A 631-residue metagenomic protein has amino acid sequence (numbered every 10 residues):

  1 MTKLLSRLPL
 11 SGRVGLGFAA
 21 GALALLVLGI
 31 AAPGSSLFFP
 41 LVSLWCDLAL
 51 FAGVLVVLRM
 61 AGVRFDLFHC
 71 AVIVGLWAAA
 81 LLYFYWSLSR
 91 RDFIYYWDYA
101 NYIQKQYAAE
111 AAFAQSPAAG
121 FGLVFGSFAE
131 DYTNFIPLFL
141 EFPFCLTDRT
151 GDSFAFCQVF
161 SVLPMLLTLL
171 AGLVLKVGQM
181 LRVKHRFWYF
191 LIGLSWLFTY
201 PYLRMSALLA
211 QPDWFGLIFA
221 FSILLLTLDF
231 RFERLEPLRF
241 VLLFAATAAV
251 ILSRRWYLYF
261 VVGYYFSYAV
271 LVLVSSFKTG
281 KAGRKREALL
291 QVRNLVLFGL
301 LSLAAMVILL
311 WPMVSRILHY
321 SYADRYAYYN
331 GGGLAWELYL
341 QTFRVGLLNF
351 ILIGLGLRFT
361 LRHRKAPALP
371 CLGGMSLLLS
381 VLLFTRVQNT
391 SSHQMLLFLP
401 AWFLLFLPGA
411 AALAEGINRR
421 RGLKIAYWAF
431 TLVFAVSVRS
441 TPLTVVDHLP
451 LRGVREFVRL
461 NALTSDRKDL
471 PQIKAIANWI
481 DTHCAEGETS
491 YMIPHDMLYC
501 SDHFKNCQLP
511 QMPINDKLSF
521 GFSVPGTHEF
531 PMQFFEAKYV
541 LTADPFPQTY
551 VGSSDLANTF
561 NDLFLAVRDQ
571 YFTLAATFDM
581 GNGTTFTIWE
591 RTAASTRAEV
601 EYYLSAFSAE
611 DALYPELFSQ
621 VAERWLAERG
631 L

Functional and structural regions predicted by a protein language model:
M1-Y85, L290-L300: Start-transfer (signal-anchor) and selected internal transmembrane alpha helices of multi-pass inner/ER membrane
R7-S11, G15, I73, F187-L191 (+7 more regions): Signature aromatic-anchored transmembrane alpha helix within multi-pass, membrane-resident enzymes that catalyze glycan
V56-L58, S153-K184, S222, L226 (+1 more regions): Transmembrane-helix motifs of polytopic, lipid-linked glycan transferases
L88-A100, A114-L138, C157-F160, M205 (+1 more regions): Membrane-proximal lumenal/periplasmic loop motifs of glycosylation machinery
Y102-A109, V261-L271, L290-L369, L378-Q388: Transmembrane-lumen/periplasm boundary regions of multi-pass, lipid-linked membrane glycan transferases
Y202-F215, S391-S392: Short acidic/glycine- and proline-prone juxtamembrane loop motifs at membrane-interface regions of multi-pass membrane
R239-R255, L378-L382: Membrane-interface alpha helices of multi-pass inner-membrane proteins
L460-M492, M497, N506-L631: C-terminal luminal/periplasmic domains and tails of membrane-associated envelope-modifying transferases
